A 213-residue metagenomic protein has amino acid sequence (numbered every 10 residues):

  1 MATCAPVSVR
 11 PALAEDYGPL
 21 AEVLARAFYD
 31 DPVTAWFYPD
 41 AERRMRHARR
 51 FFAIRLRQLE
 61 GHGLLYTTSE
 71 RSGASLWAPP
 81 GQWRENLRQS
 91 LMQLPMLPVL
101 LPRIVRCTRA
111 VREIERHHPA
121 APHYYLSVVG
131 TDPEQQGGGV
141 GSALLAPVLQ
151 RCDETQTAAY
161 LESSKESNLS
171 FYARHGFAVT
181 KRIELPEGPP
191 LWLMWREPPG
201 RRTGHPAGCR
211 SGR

Functional and structural regions predicted by a protein language model:
S8-E22, R26: A short beta-loop-alpha structural element at the N-terminal edge of CoA-dependent acyl/N-acetyltransferase catalytic
A41-L64: Active-site rim helix/loop that mediates acceptor-substrate recognition in acyltransferases
R57-W77, G130-D132: Conserved beta-hairpin
A74-G130, Q136, L185-P186: Conserved acyl-donor/pantetheine-binding loop and adjacent beta-alpha core of acyl/acetyltransferases and related
A121-Y125, R151-S164: Conserved GNAT acetyl-CoA-binding A-motif
G137-Q150, R174: Conserved acetyl-CoA-binding loop-helix of GNAT-fold acetyltransferases
S142, E154-Q156, K165-R182, P186: Conserved active-site alpha-helix within GNAT-family acetyltransferase domains
T157, L161-E166, L185-S211: C-terminal "cap" of GNAT-fold acetyltransferases
